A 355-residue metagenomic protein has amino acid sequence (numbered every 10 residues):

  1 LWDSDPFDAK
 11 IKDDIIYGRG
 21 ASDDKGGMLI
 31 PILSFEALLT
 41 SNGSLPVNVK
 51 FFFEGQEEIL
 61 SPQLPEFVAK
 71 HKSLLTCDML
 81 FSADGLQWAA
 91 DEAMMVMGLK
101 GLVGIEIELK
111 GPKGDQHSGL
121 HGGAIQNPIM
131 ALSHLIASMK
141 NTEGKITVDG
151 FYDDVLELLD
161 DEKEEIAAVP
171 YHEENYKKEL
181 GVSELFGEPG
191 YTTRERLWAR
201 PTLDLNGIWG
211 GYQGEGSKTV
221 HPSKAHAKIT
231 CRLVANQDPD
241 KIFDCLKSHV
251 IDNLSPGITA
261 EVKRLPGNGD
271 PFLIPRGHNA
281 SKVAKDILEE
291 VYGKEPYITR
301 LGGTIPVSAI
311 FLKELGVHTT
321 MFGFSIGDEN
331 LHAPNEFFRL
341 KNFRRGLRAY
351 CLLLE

Functional and structural regions predicted by a protein language model:
L1-F53, R345: Active-site metal-coordination/substrate-binding segment of hydrolases, especially metallo-dependent peptidases
L1-I11, K100-L109, D286: Acidic-glycine-rich active-site phosphate/pyrophosphate-binding loop
D3, A89-A90, T147-K224, R232-C245 (+2 more regions): An extended, acidic, His-containing surface patch that forms the Zn2+-binding/catalytic region of metallohydrolases
Y17-G18, K113-G119, G214-E215, L331-A333: Short small-residue beta-strand/loop micro-motif enriched in glycine and branched aliphatics
K25-G43, S61-A69, Q126-S138: Active-site-proximal alpha-helical scaffold in enzymes
T40-G43, A69-S73, P112, A137-K145 (+4 more regions): Generic secondary-structure signature for well-ordered alpha-helical cores
P46-N127: Histidine/acidic-residue-rich, glycine-tolerant segments that coordinate divalent metal ions
I105, P112-D115, G119-K177: Polar, glycine-rich mid-to-C-terminal structural blocks that act as macromolecule-binding/assembly scaffolds
